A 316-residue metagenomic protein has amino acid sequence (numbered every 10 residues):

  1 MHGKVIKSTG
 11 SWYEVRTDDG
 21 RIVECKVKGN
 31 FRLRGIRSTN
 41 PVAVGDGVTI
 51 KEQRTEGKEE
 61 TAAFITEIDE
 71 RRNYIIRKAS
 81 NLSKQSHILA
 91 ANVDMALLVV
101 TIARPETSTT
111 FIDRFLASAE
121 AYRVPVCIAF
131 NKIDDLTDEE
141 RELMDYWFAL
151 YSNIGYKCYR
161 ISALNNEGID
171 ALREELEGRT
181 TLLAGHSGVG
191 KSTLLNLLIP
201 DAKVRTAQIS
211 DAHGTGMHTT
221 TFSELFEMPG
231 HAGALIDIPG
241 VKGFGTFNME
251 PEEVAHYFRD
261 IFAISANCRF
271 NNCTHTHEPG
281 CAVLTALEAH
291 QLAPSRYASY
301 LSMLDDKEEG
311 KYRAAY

Functional and structural regions predicted by a protein language model:
M1-G10, R77: Structural detector for short beta-strands of small beta-barrel domains
S11, R37-A62, D69-L89, M95 (+3 more regions): Helix-rich effector regions associated with P-loop NTPase G domains
Y13-T17, C25, I50: SH3/SH3-like beta-barrel fold
I22-N40: Beta-strand/loop nucleic-acid-binding surfaces
N92-V100, R123-I133, G155-R160: Conserved beta-strand/loop subsegment of P-loop NTPase cores
T110-P125: Histidine-anchored nucleotide/phosphate-binding helix
D135-V189: Canonical P-loop GTPase G-domain recognition
